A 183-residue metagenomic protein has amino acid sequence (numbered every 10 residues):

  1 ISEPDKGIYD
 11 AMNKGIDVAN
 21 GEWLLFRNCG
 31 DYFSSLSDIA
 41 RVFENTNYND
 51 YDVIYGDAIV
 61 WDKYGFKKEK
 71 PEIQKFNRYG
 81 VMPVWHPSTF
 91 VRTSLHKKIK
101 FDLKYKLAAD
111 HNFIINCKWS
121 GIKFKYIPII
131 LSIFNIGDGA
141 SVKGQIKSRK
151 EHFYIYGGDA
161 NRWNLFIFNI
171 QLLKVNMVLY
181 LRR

Functional and structural regions predicted by a protein language model:
I1-G144: Nucleotide-sugar donor-binding/catalytic module of glycosyltransferases that assemble extracellular/cell-envelope
I130, V142-F166: Catalytic core of nucleotide-sugar-dependent glycosyltransferases
G139-A140, I146-K147, V178-L181: Amphipathic, soluble alpha/beta structural segments
G157-R183: Membrane-proximal basic amphipathic "stem/tether" segments
